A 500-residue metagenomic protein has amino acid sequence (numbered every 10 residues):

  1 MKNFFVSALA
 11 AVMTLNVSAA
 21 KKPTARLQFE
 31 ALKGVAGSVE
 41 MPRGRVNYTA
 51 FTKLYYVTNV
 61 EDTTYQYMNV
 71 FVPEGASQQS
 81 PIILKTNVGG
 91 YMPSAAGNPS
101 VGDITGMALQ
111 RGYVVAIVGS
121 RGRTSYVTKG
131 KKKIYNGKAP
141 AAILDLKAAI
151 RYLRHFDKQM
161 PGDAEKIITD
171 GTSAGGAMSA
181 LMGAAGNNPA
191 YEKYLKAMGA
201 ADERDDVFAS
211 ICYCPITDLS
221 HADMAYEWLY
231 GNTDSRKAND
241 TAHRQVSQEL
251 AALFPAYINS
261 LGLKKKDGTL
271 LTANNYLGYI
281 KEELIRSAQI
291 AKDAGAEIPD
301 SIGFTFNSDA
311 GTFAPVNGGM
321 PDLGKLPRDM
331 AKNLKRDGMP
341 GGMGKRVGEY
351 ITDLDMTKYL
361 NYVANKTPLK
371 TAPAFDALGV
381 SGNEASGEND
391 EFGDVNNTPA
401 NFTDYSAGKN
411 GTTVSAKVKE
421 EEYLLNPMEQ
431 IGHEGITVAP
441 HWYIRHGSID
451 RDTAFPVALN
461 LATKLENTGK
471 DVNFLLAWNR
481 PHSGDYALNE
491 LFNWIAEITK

Functional and structural regions predicted by a protein language model:
A10-S18: Hydrophobic h-region of N-terminal signal peptides that target proteins for export in Gram-negative bacteria
P23-Q78, T412-L424, H433, K464: N-terminal cap/lid segment of alpha/beta-hydrolase-fold proteins
T52, A185-K196, A201-R204, Y276 (+2 more regions): Mobile cap/lid helix-loop segments that gate and shape the active-site cleft of serine hydrolases
M68, Q78-Y91: Short beta-strand element of the alpha/beta-hydrolase
K85-I143, A185, R480: Cap/lid segment of the alpha/beta-hydrolase catalytic domain
Y135-Q159: Alpha/beta-hydrolase active-site loop
H155-N232, E422: Primarily recognizes the serine-hydrolase "nucleophile elbow" in alpha/beta-hydrolase and SGNH/GDSL folds
A222-Y226, L263-G338, M343, Y443-D450 (+2 more regions): C-terminal catalytic histidine-bearing segment of alpha/beta-hydrolase fold enzymes
